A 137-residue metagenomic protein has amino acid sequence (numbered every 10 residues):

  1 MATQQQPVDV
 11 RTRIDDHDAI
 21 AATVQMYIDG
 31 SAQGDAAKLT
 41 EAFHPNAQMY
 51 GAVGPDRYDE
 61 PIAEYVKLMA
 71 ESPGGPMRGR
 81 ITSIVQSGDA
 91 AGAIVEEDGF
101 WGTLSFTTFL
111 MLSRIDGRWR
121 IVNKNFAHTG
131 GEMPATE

Functional and structural regions predicted by a protein language model:
M1-A37, E41-P45, E132-E137: Short, low-complexity N-terminal intrinsically disordered segments enriched in polar/charged residues
Q6, D15-A22, Q48-S105: Surface-exposed, charged secondary-structure patches
D35, A42, V53-P55, T108 (+2 more regions): Residue-level detector of alpha-helical recognition elements and their boundaries
F43, E97-G99, N125: Short beta-strand segments enriched in hydrophobic/aromatic residues within well-folded beta-rich domains
D56-D59, L68, L110-L112, R120 (+1 more regions): Short, charged/polar low-complexity linear motifs in solvent-exposed/disordered segments
T107-P134: Short beta-strand edge/turn micro-motifs at domain boundaries
